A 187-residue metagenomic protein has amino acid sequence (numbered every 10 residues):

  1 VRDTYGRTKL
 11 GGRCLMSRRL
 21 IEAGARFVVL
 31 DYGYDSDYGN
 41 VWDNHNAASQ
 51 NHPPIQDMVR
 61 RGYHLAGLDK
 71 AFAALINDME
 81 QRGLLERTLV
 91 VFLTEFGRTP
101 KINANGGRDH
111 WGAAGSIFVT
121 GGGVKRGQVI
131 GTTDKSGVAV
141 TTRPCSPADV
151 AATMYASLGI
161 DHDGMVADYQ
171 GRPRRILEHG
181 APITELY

Functional and structural regions predicted by a protein language model:
V1-Y187: Ligand-binding pockets and gating/stacking loops
